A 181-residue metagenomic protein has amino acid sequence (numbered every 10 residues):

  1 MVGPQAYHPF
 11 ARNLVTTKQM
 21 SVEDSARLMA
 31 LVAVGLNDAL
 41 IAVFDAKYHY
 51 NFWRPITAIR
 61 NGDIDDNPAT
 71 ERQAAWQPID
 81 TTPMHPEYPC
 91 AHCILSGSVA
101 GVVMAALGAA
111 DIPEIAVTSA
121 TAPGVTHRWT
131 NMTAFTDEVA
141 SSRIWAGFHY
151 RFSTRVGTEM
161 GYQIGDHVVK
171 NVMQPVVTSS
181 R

Functional and structural regions predicted by a protein language model:
M1-R181: Hydrophobic alpha-helical bundle signature of multipass membrane enzymes
